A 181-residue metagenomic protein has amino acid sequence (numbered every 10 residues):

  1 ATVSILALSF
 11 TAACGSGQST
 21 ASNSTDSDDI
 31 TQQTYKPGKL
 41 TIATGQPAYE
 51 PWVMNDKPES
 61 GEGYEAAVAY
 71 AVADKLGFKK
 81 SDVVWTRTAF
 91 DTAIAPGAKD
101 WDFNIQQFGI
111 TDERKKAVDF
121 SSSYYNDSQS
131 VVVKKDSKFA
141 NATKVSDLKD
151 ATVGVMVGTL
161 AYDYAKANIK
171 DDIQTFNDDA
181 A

Functional and structural regions predicted by a protein language model:
A1-L6: Sec-dependent N-terminal signal peptides
S9-A13: C-terminal motif of bacterial Sec signal peptides marking the signal peptidase cleavage site
G15-Q18: Bacterial signal peptide processing site
D26-N104: Extracytoplasmic small-molecule ligand-binding "clamshell" domains of the periplasmic binding protein/Venus flytrap
I42, P47, G61-D74, D127-A180: Bilobed "Venus flytrap"/periplasmic-binding protein-like clamshell domains and structurally analogous long
E50-N55, R114-K115, Y164-A165: A short acidic, helix-capping loop that chelates divalent metal ions and anchors anionic groups
D82-V145: Acidic, polar ligand-binding/catalytic clefts
